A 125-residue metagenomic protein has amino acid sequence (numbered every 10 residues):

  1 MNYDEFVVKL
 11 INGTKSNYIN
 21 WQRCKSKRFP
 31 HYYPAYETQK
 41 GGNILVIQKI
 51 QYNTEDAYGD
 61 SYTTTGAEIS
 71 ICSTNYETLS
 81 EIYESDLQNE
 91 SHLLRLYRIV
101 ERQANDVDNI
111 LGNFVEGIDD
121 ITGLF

Functional and structural regions predicted by a protein language model:
M1-Q22, T65-F125: Mixed-charge, Lys/Arg-enriched low-complexity segments
Q22-S73: Amphipathic, interaction-prone secondary-structure segments
